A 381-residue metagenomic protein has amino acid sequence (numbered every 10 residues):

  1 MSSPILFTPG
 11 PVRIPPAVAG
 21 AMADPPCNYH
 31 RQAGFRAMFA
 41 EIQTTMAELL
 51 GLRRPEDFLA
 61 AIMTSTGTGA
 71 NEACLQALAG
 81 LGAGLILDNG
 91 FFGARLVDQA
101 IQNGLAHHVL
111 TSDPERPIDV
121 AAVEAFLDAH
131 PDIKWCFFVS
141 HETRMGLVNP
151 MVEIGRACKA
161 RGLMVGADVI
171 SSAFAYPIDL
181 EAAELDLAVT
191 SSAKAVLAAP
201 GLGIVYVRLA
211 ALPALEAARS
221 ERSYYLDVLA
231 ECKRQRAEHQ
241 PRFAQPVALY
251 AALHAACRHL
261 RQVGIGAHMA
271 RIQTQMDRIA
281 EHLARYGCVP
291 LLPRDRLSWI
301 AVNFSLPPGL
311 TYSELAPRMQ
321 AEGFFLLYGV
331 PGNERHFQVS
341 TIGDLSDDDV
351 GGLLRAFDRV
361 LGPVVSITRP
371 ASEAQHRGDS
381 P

Functional and structural regions predicted by a protein language model:
M1-Q32: N-terminal "arm"/small-domain region of PLP-dependent enzymes with the aminotransferase-like
R13-I14, A193-A280: Active-site C-terminal subdomain of aminotransferase-like
A21-A73, F91, R95, Q99: Conserved N-terminal alpha-helix of the aminotransferase class I/II PLP-enzyme fold
L78-A94: Conserved PLP-anchoring active-site segment centered on the Schiff-base-forming lysine
I118-F174: Active-site phosphate-binding strand-loop segment of PLP-dependent enzymes
E181-A193: Conserved active-site segment immediately N-terminal to the catalytic lysine that forms the internal aldimine
V289-R318: Conserved PLP-binding catalytic core of the aspartate aminotransferase-like
F337-P381: PLP-dependent enzyme catalytic core of the Aspartate aminotransferase-like
